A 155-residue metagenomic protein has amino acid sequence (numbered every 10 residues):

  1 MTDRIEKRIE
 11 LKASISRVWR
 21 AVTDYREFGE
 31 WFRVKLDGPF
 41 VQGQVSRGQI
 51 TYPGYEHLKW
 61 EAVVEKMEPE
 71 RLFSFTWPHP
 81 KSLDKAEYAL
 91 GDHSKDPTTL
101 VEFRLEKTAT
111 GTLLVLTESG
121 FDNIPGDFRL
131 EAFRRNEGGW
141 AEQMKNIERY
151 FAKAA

Functional and structural regions predicted by a protein language model:
R4-L11: Short amphipathic
E6, R26-E61, E70-L72: Short beta-edge strand/loop motif at the mouth of beta-sheet-based domains
A21-V22, M67: Conserved catalytic core of Hanks-type protein kinase domains
D37-P39, H57-T110: Hydrophobic-ligand binding "helix-grip"
P78-L83, T117-I124: Short, solvent-exposed aromatic-acidic interface loops
P97, G120-A155: A conserved amphipathic terminal alpha-helix motif
T110-T117: Short coil-to-beta-strand
